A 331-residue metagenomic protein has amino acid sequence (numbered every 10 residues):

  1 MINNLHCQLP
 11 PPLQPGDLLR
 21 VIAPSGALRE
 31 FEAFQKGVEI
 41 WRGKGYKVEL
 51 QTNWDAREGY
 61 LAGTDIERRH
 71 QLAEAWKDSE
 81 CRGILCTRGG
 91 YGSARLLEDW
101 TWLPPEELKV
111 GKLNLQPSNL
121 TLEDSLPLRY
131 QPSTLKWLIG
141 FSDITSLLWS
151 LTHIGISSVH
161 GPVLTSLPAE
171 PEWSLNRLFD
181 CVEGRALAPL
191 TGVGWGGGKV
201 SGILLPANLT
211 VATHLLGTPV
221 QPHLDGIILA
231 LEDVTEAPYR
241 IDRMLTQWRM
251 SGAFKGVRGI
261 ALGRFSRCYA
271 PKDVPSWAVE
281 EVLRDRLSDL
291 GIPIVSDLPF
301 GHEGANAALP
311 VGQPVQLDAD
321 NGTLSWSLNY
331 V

Functional and structural regions predicted by a protein language model:
M1-E80: ATP/NTP phosphate-donor binding region
L28, E32-K36, I203-V234: Conserved beta-alpha junction segments in alpha/beta enzyme cores
E49-T52, G83-T87, L138-F141, S146 (+3 more regions): General beta-strand structural signal in soluble alpha/beta enzymes
N53-K109, Q131-T134: N-terminal small/polar loop signature for handling phosphorylated ligands or for N-terminal nucleophile
W100-N114, T121, Q131-S150, S157-V163 (+1 more regions): Short, acidic/small-residue loops that bind anionic groups at enzyme active sites
H153-G217: Conserved anion/nucleotide-ligand pocket segment
H223-P275, V279: Internal helical hairpin/lid segments
R264-V331: ATP/nucleoside-binding phosphotransfer catalytic cores, i.e., glycine-rich phosphate-binding loops
